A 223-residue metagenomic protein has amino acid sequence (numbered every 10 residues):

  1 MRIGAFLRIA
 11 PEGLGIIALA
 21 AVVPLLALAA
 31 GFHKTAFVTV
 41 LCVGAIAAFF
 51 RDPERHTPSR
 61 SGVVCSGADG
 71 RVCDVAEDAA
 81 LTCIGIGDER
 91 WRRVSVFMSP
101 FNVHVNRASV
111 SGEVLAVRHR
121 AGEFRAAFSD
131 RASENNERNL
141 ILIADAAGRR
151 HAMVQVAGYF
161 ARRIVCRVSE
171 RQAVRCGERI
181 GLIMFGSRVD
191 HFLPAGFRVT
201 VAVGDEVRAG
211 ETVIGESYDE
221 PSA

Functional and structural regions predicted by a protein language model:
M1-A223: Contiguous, well-folded functional domains in the mature portion of proteins
